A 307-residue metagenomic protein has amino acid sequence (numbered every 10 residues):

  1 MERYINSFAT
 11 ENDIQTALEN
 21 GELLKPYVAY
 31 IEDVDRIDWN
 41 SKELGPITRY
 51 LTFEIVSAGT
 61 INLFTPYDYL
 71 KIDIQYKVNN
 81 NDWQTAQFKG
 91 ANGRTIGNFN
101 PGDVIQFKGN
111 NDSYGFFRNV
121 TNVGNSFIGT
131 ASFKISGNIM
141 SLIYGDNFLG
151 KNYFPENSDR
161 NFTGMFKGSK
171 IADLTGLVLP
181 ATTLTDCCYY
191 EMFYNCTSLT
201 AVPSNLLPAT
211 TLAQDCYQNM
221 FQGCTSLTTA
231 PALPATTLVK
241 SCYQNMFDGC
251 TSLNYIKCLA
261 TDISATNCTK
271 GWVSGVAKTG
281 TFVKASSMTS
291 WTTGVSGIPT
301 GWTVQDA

Functional and structural regions predicted by a protein language model:
M1-N6, E32-I37, V304-A307: Viral virion structural and adsorption modules
M1-V28, Y255-K270: Extracellular/surface-exposed low-complexity repeats and stalk/linker segments enriched in Gly/Pro and small polar
N6-A9, D38-N40, Q75-K77: Assembly/interface hotspot detector across virion components, adhesins/toxins, and nucleic-acid enzymes
D13-Q15, D35-N40, I105, T175: Intrinsically disordered, low-complexity regions of eukaryotic proteins
I14, L18, E22-K25, D35 (+3 more regions): Intrinsically disordered, low-complexity segments enriched in glycine/proline and serine/threonine
K25-I47, T289-I298: Short, surface-exposed terminal/edge motifs of secreted or surface/virion proteins that either
T48-A307: Solvent-exposed loop and capping/linker segments of extracellular ligand-binding repeat ectodomains
